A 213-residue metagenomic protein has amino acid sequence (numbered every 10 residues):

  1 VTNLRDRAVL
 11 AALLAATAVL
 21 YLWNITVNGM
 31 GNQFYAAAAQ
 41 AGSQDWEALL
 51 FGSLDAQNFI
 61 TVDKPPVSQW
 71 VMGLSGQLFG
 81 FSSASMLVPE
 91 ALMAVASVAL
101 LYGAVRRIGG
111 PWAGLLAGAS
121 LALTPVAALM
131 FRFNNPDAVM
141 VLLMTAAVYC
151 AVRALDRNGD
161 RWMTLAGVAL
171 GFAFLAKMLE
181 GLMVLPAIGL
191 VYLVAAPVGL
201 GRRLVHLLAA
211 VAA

Functional and structural regions predicted by a protein language model:
V1-A213: Membrane-integral, polyisoprenol-dependent glycosyltransferases of the GT-C/oligosaccharyltransferase superfamily
